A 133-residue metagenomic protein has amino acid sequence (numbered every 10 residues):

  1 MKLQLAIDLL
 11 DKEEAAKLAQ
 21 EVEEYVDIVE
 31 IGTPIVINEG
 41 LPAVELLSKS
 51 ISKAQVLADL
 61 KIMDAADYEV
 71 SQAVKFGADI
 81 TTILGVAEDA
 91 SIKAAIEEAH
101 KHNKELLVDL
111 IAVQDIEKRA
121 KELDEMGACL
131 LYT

Functional and structural regions predicted by a protein language model:
M1-D67: Conserved N-terminal beta1-alpha1 strand-loop-helix module at the mouth
E21-V22, L47, A73, A99 (+1 more regions): Generic structural signal for hydrophobic
E24, F76, M126-G127: Structural motif
D27, D79, C129: Receiver (REC) domain switch/active-site residues of two-component response regulators
L47-A95: Glycine/small-residue-rich loop that forms an oxyanion/phosphate-binding "nest" at active or ligand-binding sites
V108-I116: Active-site glycine- and acidic-residue-rich loops that bind and position anionic ligands or nucleotide-like cofactors
D115-A128: Anionic-ligand binding region
Y132-T133: Conserved small/polar residues in nucleotide/adenosyl-binding loops
